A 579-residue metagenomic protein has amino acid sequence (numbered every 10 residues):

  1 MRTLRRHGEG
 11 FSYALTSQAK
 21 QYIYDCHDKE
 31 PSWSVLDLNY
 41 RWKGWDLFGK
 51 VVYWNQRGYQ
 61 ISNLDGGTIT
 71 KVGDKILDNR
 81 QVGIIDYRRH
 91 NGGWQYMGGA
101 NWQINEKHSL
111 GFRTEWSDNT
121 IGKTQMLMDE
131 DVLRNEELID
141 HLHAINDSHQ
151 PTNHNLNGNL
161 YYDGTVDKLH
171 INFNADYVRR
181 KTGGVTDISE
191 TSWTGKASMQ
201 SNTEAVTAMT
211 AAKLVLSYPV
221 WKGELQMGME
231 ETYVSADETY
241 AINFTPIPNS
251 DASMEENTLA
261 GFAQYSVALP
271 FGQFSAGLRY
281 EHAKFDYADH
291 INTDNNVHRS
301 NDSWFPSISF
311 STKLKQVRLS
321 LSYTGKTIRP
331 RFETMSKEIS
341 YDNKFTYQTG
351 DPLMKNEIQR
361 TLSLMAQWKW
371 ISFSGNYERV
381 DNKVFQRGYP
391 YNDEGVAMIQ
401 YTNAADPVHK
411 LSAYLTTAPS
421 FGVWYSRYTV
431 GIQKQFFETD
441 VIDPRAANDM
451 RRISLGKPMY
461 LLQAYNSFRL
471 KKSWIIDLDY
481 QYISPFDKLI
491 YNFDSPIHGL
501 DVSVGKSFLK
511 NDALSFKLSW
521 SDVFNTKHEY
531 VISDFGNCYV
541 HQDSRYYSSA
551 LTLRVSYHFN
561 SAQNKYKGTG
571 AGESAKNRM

Functional and structural regions predicted by a protein language model:
R6-Y22, I61, D65-G66, K71 (+9 more regions): Surface-exposed extracellular loop regions of Gram-negative outer-membrane beta-barrel proteins
A19-D25, W42, Y53-R57, W116-T120 (+16 more regions): Transmembrane beta-strands of outer-membrane beta-barrel pores
I23, S250-N257, N296-R299, T327-D381 (+2 more regions): Outer-membrane beta-barrel signature, preferentially recognizing the C-terminal barrel domain of Gram-negative
C26-S62, I76-T124, H154-L156, Y460-N466: Transmembrane beta-barrel wall of Gram-negative outer-membrane proteins
K29, Q60-L77, K123-I139, G184-S192 (+11 more regions): Outer-membrane beta-barrel translocator domains and adjoining extracellular loop/strand segments of Gram-negative
G93-I121, I145-D289, K313, V317-R318 (+3 more regions): Face-selective signature of the C-terminal outer-membrane beta-barrel domain
M209-K213, T258-A260, K355, T361 (+1 more regions): Outer membrane beta-barrel strand-and-loop segments of large Gram-negative receptors, especially TonB-dependent
I308, L455-M579: Conserved C-terminal beta-signal and adjacent last beta-strands/turns of outer-membrane beta-barrel proteins
